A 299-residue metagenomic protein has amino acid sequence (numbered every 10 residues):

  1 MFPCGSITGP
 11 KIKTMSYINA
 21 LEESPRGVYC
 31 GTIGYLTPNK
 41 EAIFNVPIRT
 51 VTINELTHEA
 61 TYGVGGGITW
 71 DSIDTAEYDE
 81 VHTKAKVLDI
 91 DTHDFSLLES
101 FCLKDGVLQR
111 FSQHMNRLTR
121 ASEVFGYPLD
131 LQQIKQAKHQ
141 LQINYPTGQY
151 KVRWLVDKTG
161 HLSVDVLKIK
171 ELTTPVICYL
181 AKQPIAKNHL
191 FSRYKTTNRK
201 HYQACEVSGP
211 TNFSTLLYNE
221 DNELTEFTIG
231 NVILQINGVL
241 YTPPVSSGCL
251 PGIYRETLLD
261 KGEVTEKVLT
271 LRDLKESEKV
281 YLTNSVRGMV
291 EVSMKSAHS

Functional and structural regions predicted by a protein language model:
M1-H93: Conserved hydrophobic core element of enzyme catalytic domains
V46, E55, D74, D79-K151 (+1 more regions): Helix-start/capping segments and mature chain N-termini
